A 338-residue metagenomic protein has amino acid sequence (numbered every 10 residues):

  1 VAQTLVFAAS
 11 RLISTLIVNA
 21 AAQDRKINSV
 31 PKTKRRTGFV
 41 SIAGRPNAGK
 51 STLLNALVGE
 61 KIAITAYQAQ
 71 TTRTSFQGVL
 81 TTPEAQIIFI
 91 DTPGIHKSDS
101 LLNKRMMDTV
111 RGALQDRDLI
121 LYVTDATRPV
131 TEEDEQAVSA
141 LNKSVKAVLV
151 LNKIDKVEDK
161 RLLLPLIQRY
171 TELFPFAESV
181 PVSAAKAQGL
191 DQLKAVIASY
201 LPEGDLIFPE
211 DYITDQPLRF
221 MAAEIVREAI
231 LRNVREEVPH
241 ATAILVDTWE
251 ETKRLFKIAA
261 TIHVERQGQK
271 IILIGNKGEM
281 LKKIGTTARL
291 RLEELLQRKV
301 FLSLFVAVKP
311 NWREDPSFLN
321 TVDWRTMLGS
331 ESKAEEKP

Functional and structural regions predicted by a protein language model:
Q3-T4: Intrinsic, low-complexity polybasic segments
V30-D108, G112-L114: Conserved G1/Walker A P-loop phosphate-binding module
A43, N47, L53, F76 (+8 more regions): Residue-level signature of catalytic and energy-coupling elements of molecular machines, predominantly ATP/GTP-dependent
G49, G189, M280: Conserved glycine(s) of the Walker
E60, V79-P83, S98, A113 (+10 more regions): Conserved, well-folded catalytic cores of nucleic-acid-processing and energy-transducing macromolecular machines
D108-A177, T252: Conserved C-terminal guanine-recognition region of P-loop GTPase G domains, centered on the G4
K146, D155-T214: Canonical P-loop GTPase G-domain recognition
L218-P338: P-loop NTP-binding site
